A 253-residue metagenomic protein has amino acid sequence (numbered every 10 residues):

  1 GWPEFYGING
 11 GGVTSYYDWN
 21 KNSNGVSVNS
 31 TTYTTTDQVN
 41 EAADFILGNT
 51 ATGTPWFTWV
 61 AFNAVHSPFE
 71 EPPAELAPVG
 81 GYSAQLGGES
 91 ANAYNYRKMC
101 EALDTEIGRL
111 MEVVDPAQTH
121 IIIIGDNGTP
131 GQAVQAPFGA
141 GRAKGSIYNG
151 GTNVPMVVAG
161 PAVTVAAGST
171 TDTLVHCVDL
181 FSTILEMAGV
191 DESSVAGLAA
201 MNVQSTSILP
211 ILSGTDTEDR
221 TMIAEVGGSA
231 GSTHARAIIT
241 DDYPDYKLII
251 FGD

Functional and structural regions predicted by a protein language model:
G1, F69, E112-V113, A117-A166 (+1 more regions): Histidine-centered active-site microenvironments of extracellular/periplasmic hydrolases and transferases
G1-W56, A61-A74, Y82-G88, Y94-R97: Formylglycine-dependent
W2-E4, A51-T58, D115-I121, T152-V154 (+2 more regions): Loop/turn elements at helix/coil->beta-strand transitions in domains of secreted/extracellular proteins
P3-E4, T129-P137, T173, V178-F181 (+1 more regions): C-terminal cap/loop subdomain of S1 sulfatases and analogous C-terminal strand-loop tails that border
G7-G11, V60-V65, P72, I124-N127 (+4 more regions): Active-site-proximal beta-strand/loop segments in catalytic clefts of secreted hydrolases
G10-G11, G160-T164, G189-V190, D241-P244: Short loop segments at secondary-structure junctions
S27-Q38, S90-T105, G139-M156, T164-S182 (+3 more regions): A short beta-strand-to-alpha-helix junction
L47-A51, G108-D115, L185-V190, S213: Sec-exported extracytoplasmic/periplasmic mature domains
